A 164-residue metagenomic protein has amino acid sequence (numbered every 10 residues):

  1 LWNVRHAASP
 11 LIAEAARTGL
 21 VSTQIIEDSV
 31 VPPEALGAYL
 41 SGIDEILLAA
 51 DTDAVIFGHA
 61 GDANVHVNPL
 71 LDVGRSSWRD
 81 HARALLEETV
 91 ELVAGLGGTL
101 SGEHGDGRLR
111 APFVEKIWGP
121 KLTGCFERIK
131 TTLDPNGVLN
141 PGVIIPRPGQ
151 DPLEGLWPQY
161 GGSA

Functional and structural regions predicted by a protein language model:
L1-A84, V90-L92, L96-G97, G107-R110: C-terminal substrate-recognition/cap domain of FAD-linked oxidoreductases
A13-T18, E103-G105, L139-I145: Short coil/turn segments at secondary-structure boundaries
V67, H104, D134: Hydrophobic, well-ordered secondary-structure elements that form the walls of internal hydrophobic environments
E87, E91, P112, G124-E127 (+1 more regions): Residues on a specific face of well-ordered alpha-helices
F113-K121: C-terminal, helix-dominated tail/subdomain
P120-A164: Intrinsic disorder at enzyme termini
